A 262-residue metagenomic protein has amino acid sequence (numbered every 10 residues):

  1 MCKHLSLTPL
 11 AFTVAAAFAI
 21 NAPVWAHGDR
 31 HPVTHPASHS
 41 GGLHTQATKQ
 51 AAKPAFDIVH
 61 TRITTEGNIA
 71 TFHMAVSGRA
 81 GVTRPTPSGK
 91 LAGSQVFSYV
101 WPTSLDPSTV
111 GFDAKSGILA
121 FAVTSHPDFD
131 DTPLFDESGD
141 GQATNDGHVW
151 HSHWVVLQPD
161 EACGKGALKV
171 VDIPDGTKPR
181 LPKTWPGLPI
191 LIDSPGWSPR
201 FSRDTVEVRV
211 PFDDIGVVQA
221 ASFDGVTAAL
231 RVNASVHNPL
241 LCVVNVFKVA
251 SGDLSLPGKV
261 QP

Functional and structural regions predicted by a protein language model:
M1-L10: Bacterial N-terminal signal peptides that target proteins for export
P9-A19: Bacterial N-terminal signal peptides
A22-A26: Sec/Tat signal peptide C-region and signal peptidase I cleavage site
H27, T83-G93, R200, V218-A228: Extracellular/secreted glycoprotein ectodomains characterized by long, lumenal stretches of O-glycosylated
H27-H31, L105-T109, A220-P262: Acidic/polar low-complexity flexible segments
H27-P54: N-terminal low-complexity, Pro/Thr/Ser-rich intrinsically disordered segments that act as propeptides or flexible
K53-Q158: Surface-exposed, glycine/proline- and aromatic-rich loop segments on solvent-exposed faces across compartments
Q158-P211: Short helix-loop boundary/capping segments
